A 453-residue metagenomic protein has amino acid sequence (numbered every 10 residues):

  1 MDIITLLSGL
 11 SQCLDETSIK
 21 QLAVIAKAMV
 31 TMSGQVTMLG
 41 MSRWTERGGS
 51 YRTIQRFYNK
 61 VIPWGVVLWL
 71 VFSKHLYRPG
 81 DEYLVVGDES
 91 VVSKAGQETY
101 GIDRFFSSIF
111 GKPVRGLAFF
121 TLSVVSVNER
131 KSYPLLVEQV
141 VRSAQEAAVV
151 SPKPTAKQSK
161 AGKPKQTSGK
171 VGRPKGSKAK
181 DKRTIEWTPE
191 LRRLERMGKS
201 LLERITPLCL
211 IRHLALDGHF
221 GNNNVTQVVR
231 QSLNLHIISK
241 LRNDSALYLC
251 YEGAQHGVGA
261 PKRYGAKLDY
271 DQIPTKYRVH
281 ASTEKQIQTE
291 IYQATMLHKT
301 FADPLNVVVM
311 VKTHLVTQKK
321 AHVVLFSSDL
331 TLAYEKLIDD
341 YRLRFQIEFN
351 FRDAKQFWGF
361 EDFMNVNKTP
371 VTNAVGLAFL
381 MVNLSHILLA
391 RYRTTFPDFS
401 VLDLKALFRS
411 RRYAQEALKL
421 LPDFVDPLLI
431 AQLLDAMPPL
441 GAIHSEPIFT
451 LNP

Functional and structural regions predicted by a protein language model:
T5-Q21, M29-Q97, D103-R104, L201 (+5 more regions): Electropositive nucleic-acid engagement tracts
M41, D81-A95, L122, H213-G221 (+4 more regions): Short, conserved catalytic/metal-binding motifs centered on acidic residues
R52-R56, I109-I211, D303-L325: Electropositive, glycine- and tryptophan-enriched low-complexity nucleic-acid-binding patches
Y58-S159, I291, T295-L297: Active-site-proximal, Lys/Arg-enriched surface segment that forms a nucleic-acid-binding/basic interface patch
V91, K267, Y334-N365: Short amphipathic alpha-helical "interface-anchor" segments enriched in bulky aromatics
G162-M310, P397-D403, S445-E446, L451: An internal, acidic/charged active-site-proximal segment that coordinates divalent cations and/or engages
D362-A417: Basic, amphipathic alpha-helical segments enriched in Lys/Arg and hydrophobic/aromatic residues
K405-P453: Long, low-complexity C-terminal extensions of enzymes
